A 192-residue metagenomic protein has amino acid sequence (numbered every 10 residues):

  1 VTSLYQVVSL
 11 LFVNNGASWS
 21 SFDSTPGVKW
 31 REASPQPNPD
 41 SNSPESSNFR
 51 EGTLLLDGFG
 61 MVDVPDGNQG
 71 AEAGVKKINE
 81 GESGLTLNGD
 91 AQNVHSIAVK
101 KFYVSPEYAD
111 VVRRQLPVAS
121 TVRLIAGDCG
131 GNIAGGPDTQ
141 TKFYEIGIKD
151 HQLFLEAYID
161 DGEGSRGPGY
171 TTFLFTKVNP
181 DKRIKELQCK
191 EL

Functional and structural regions predicted by a protein language model:
V1-N88: N-terminal leader/targeting segments
F22, L87, I97, Y144-I146 (+2 more regions): Hydrophobic beta-strand residues in large extracellular and virion-surface proteins
G58-T141: Long, charged/polar, surface-exposed segments that mediate recognition or autoinhibition
G89-N93, F102-P106, K149-D150, D160-E163 (+1 more regions): Short, flexible beta-strand-to-coil junctions
A126-E163: Short aromatic loop motif centered on NTY/YTY
G164-G169: Short, surface-exposed linear segments at secondary-structure transitions and domain or protein termini
T171-L192: Short, low-complexity, Pro/Ser/Thr/Gly-rich segments in the mature regions of secreted, periplasmic
